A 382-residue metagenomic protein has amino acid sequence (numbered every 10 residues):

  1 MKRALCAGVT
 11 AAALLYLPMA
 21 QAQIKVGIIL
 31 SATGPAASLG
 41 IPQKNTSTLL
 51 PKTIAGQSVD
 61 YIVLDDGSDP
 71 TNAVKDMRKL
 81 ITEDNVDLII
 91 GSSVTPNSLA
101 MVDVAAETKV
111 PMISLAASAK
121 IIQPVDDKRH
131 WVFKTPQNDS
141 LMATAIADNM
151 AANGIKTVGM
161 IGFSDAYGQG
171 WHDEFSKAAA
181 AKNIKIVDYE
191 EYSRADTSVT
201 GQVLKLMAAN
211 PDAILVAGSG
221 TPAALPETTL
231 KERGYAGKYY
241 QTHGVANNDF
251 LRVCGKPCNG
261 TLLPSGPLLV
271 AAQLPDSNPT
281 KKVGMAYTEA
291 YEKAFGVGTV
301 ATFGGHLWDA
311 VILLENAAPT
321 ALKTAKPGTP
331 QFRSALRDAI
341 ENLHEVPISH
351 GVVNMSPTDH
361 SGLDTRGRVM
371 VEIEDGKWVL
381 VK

Functional and structural regions predicted by a protein language model:
A4, G8, A22-K382: Extracytosolic ligand-binding ectodomains
A11-A12: Repetitive helical segments and hydrophobic/amphipathic motifs
L17-M19: N-terminal signal peptide c-region/cleavage motif recognized by signal peptidases
